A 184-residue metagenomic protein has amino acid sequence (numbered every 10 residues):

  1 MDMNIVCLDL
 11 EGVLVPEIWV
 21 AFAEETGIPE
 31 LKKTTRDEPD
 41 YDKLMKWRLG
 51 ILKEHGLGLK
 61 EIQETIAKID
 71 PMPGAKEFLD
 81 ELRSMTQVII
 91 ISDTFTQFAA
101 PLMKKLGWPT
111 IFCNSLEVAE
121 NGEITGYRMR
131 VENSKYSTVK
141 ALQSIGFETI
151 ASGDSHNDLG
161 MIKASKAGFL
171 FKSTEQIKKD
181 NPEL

Functional and structural regions predicted by a protein language model:
M1-D2, L82-S84, Q143-I145, K163: Flexible, charged surface loops at secondary-structure boundaries
D2-S115, A119-E120: Alpha-helical substrate-recognition element adjacent to the catalytic core
P16, L31, R130, N157 (+1 more regions): Short, electropositive, low-hydrophobicity segments enriched in small/polar residues
D70, I91, R130-V131, I150: Residues that cap or flank secondary-structure elements
M72, N133-Y136, S155: Structural motif corresponding to alpha-helix initiation and N-cap regions
D80, K140, L159-G160: Alpha-helical segments flanking ligand/cofactor-binding loops in enzyme cores
V88-D93, F147-L184: Acidic, Mg2+-coordinating phosphoryl-transfer loop and its flanking beta/alpha structural elements, shared across
Q97-T149: Substrate-recognition "cap/lid" segment bordering the active-site pocket of phosphatases
